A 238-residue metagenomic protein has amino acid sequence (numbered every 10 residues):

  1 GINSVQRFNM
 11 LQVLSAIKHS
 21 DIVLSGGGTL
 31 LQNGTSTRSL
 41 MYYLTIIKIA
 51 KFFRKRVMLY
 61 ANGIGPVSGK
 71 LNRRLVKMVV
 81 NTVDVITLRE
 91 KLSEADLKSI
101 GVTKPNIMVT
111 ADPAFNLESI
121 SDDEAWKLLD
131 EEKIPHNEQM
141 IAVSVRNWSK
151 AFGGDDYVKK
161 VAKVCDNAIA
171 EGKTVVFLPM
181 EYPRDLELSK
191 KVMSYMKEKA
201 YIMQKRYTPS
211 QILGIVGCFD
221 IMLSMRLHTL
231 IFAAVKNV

Functional and structural regions predicted by a protein language model:
G1-V238: Active-site anion-handling motifs in enzyme catalytic cores
